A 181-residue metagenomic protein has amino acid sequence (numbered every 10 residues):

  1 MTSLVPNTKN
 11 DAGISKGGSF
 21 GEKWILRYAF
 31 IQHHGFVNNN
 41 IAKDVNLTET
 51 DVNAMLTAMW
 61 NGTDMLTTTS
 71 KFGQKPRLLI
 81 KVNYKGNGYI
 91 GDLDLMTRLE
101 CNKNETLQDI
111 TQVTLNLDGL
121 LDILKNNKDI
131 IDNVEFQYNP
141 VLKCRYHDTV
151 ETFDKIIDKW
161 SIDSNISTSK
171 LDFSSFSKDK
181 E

Functional and structural regions predicted by a protein language model:
M1-E181: Basic polyanion-binding and macromolecular-assembly surfaces
